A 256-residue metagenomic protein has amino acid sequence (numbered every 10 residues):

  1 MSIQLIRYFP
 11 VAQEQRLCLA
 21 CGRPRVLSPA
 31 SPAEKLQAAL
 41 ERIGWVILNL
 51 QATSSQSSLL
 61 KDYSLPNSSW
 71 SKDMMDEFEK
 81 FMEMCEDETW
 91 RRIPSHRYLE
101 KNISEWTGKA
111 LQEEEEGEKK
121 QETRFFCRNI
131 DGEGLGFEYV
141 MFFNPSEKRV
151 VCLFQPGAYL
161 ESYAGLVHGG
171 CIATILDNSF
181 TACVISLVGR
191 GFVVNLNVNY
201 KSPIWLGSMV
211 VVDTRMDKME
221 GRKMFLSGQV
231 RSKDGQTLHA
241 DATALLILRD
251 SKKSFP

Functional and structural regions predicted by a protein language model:
S2-L206, D217-P256: Terminal targeting signals and extreme-terminal segments of soluble enzymes
